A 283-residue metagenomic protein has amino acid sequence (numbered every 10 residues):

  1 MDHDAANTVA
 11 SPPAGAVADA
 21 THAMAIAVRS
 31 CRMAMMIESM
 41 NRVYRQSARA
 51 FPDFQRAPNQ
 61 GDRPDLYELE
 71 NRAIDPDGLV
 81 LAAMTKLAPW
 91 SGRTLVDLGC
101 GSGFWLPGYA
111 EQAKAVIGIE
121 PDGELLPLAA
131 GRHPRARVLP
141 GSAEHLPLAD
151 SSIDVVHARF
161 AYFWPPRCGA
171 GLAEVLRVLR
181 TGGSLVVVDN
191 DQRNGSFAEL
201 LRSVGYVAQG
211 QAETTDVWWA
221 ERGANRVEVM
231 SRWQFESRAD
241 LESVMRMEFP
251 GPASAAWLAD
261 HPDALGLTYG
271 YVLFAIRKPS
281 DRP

Functional and structural regions predicted by a protein language model:
A6, A10-A18, M33: Residue-level detector of structural "landmarks"
M36-S91, F104-W105: Conserved class I S-adenosyl-L-methionine
D75, W218-A220, N225-P283: Conserved Class I S-adenosyl-L-methionine
V96, G101-H145: Class I SAM-dependent methyltransferase SAM/SAH-binding core
H157: A conserved beta-strand element that flanks and buttresses the S-adenosyl-L-methionine
F160-A161: Short catalytic micro-motifs in class I SAM-dependent methyltransferases
G169-T181: A short glycine-rich, Lys/Arg-flanked "PGG" loop and its adjoining helix->strand segment in the class I
S184-T215: Conserved class I S-adenosyl-L-methionine
